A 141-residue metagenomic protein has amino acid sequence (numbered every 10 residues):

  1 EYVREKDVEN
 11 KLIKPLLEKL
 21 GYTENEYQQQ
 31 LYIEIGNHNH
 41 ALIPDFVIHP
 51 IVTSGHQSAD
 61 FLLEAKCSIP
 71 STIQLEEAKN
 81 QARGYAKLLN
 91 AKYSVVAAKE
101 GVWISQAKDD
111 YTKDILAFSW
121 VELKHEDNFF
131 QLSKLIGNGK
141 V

Functional and structural regions predicted by a protein language model:
E1-Y93, W103-V141: A short, conserved, highly charged catalytic patch centered on acidic carboxylates
S94-A98: A structural signal for short, well-ordered beta-strand segments and their strand-loop junctions that often border
